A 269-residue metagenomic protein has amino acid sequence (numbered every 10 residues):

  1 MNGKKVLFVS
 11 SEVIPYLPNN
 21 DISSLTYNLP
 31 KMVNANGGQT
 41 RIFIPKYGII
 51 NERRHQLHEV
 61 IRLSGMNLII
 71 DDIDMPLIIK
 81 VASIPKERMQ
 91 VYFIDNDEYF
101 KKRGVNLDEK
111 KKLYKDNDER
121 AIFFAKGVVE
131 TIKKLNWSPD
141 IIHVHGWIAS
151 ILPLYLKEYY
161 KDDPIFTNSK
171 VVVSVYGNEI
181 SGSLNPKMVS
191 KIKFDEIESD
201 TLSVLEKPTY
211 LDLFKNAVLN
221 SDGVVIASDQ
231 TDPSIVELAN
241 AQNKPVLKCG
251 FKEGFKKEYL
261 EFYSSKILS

Functional and structural regions predicted by a protein language model:
M1-S269: Catalytic cores of nucleotide-sugar-dependent glycosyltransferases that transfer UDP/GDP/TDP-activated
